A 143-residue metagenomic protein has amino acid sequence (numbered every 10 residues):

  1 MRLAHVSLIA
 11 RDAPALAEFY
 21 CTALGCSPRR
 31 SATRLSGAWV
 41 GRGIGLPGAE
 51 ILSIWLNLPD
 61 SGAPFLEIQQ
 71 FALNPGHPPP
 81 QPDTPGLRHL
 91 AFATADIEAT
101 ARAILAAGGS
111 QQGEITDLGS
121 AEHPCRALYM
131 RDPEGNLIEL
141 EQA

Functional and structural regions predicted by a protein language model:
M1, G48-A49, A121-H123: Short solvent-exposed loop/turn micro-motifs enriched in small/polar/acidic residues
L3, P85-H89: Eukaryotic phosphotyrosine signaling hubs
L8, R30-S31, P64-E67, F92-A143: Vicinal oxygen chelate
I9-G62, A99: Core segments of cupin and vicinal oxygen chelate
A32-S36, F71-L73, T116: Generic short beta-strand segments
P59, Q69-L73, A143: Generic beta-structure capping elements
H77-P79: Short beta-strand/turn micro-motifs at beta-sheet edges
